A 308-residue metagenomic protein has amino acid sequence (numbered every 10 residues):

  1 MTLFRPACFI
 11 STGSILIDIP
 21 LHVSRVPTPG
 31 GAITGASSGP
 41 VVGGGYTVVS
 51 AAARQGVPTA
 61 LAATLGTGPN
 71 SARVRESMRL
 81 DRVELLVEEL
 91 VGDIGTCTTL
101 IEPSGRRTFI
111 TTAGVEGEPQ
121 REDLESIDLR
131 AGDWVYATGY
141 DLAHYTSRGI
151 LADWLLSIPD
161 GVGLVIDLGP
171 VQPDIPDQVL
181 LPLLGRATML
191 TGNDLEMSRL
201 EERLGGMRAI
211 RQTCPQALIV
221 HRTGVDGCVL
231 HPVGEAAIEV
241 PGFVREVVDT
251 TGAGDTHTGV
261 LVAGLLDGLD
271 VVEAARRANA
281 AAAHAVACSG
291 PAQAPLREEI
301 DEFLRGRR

Functional and structural regions predicted by a protein language model:
M1-T64, P69-E76, V247: Glycine-rich phosphate/adenosyl-contacting loop at the front of the ribokinase-like
T2-I15, R75-E89, E102-I238: Ribokinase/PfkB-type carbohydrate-kinase core domain
T2-P6, I10, E202-R308: Conserved phosphate-binding/catalytic region of the ribokinase-like
I17, L21, R54, V83 (+6 more regions): Generic secondary-structure signature for well-ordered alpha-helical cores
G45-V49, S71, L151, M197 (+2 more regions): A general structural signal for well-ordered alpha-helical segments in protein cores
A52, N193, G254: Short, conserved phosphate/pyrophosphate- and ester-handling motifs at nucleotide-, phospho-/glycolipid
G92-G95: Short acidic/glycine-enriched loop/turn segments that link adjacent beta-strands
